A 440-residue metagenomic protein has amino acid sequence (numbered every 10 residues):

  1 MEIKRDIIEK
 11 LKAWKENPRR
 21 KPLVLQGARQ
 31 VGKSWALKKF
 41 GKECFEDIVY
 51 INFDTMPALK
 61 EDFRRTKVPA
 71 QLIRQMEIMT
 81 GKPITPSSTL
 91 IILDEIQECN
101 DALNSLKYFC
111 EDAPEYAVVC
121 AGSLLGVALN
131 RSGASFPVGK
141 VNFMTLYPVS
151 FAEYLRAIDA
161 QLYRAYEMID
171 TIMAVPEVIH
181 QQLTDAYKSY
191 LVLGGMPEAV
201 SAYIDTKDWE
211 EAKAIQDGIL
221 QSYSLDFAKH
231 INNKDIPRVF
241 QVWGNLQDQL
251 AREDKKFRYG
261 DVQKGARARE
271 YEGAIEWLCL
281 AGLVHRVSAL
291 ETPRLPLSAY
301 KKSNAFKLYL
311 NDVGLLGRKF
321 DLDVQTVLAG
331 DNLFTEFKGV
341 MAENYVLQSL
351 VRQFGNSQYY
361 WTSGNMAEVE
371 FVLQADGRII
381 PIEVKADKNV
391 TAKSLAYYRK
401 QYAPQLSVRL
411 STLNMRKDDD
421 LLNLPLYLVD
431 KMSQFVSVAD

Functional and structural regions predicted by a protein language model:
M1-W14: N-terminal pre-Walker A segment at the start of P-loop NTPase domains
L25: Hydrophobic anchor at the beta1->P-loop junction of P-loop NTPases
K33: Conserved lysine of the Walker
A36, F40: Hydrophobic positions on the alpha1 helix immediately C-terminal to the Walker A/P-loop
T55-S87: Short glycine-rich substrate-engagement loop in P-loop NTPases that contacts/grips substrate
I92, A117-S123, T145: Structural recognition of the conserved hydrophobic beta-strand(s) that form the central parallel beta-sheet of P-loop
L129-A251: Interdomain motor-coupling "hinge/lid" segment immediately C-terminal to the ATP-binding subdomain of NTP-driven enzymes
S201-L373: Accessory nucleic acid-recognition modules appended to NTPase machines
